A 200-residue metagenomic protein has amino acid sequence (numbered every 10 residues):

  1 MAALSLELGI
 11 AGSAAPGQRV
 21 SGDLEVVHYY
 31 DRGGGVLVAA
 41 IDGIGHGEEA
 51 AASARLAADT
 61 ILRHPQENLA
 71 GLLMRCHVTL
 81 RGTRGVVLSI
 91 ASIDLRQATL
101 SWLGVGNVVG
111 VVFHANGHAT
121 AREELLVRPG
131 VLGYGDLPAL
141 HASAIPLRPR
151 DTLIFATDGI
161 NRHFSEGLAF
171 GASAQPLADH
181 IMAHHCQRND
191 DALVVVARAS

Functional and structural regions predicted by a protein language model:
M1-D59, D136-A144, D190: N-terminal entry segment of metal-dependent catalytic domains or homologous docking segments
A2-G22, L73-R81, V108-A144, Q175-M182 (+1 more regions): PP2C/PPM family metal-dependent serine/threonine protein phosphatase catalytic domain, recognizing the conserved
Q18-G33, G85-L88, E124-S165: Acidic loop->beta-strand submotif enriched in PP2C/PPM serine/threonine phosphatases
V27-Y29, F113-A115, A197: Short beta-strand-to-turn element immediately C-terminal to the catalytic PLP-Schiff-base lysine in fold type I
A39, G104, L153-F155: Residue-level marker for buried hydrophobic side chains located in beta-strands that build the well-ordered beta-sheet
D42-I44, V108, D158-G159: Active-site metal-binding loops of divalent metal-dependent hydrolases
E49-G117, L126, L140: Catalytic core of PPM/PP2C metal-dependent serine/threonine phosphatase domains
M74-V78, L95, S143, L147-S200: C-terminal catalytic subdomain
